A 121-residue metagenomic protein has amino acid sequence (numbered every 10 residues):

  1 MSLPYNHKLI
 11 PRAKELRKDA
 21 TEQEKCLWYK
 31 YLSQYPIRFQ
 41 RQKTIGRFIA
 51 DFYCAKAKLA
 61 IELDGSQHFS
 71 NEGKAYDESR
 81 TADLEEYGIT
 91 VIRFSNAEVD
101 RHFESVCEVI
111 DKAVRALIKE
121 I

Functional and structural regions predicted by a protein language model:
M1-P36, L117-I121: Solvent-exposed, charged helical/coil patches that constitute nucleic-acid or partner-interaction surfaces
L3, P36-I37, A55, F103: Generic hydrophobic-segment detector
L16, I45-R115: Basic, amphipathic alpha-helical patches used to engage nucleic acids or provide basic targeting signals, exemplified
R38-Q42: A short linear hydrophobic-aromatic micro-motif
